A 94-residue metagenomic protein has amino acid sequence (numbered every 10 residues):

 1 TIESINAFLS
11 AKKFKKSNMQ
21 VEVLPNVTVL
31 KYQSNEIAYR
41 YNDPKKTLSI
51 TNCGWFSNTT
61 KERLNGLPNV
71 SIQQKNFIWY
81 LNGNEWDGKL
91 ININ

Functional and structural regions predicted by a protein language model:
T1-N94: Terminal leader/tail segments of proteins
